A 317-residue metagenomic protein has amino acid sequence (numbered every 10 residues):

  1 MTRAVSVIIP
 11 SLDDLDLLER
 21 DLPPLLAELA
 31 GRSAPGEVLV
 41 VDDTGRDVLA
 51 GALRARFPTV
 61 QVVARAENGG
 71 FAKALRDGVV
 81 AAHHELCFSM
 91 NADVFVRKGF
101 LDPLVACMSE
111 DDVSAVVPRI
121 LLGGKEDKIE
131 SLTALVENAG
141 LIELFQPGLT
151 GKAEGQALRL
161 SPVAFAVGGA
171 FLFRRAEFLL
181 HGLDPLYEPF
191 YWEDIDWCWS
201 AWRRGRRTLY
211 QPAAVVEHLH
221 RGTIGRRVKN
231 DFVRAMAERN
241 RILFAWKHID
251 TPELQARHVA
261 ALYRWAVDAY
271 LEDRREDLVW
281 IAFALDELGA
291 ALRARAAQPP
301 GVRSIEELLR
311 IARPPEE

Functional and structural regions predicted by a protein language model:
D14-L29: Short, well-formed alpha-helical segments that are part of the catalytic scaffolds of diverse glycosyltransferases
P24, D42-A50, E67: A conserved acidic beta->alpha catalytic loop
R65-A82: Glycine-rich, basic loop-to-helix element that forms the pyrophosphate-binding segment of sugar-nucleotide handling
C87: Short aromatic/hydrophobic "clamp" motif used to bind/position activated sugar donors
F95-V136: Conserved donor NDP-sugar-binding/catalytic core segment of glycosyltransferases
E137-V163: Short, flexible, basic/aromatic active-site loop/helix in glycosyltransferases
A164-G182, Y187-V215: A short, conserved alpha-helix in the catalytic core of glycosyltransferases
T251-E317: Non-catalytic, C-terminal membrane-associated alpha-helical segments of glycosyltransferases
